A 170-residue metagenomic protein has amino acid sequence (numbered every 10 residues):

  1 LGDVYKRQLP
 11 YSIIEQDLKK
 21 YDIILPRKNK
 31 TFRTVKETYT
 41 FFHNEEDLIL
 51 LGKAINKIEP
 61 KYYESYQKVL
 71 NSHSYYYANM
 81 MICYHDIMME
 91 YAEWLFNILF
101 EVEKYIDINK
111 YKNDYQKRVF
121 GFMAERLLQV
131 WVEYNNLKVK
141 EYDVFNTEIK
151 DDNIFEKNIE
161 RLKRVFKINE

Functional and structural regions predicted by a protein language model:
D3-E170: ER/Golgi luminal nucleotide-sugar-dependent glycosyltransferases, focusing on the catalytic module
